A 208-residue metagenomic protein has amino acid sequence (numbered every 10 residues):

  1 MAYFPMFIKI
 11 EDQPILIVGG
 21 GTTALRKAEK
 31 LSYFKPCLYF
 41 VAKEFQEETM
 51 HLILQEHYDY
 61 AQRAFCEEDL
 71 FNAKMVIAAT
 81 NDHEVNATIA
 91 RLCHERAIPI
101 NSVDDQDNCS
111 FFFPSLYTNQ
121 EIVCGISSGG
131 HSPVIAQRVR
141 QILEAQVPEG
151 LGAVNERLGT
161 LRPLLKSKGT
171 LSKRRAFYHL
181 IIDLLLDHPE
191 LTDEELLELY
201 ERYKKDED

Functional and structural regions predicted by a protein language model:
M1-E44, E48-I53: Hydrophobic, well-ordered beta-alpha structural blocks that scaffold small-molecule cofactor pockets
G21-T23, E84, G130: Residue-level detector of alpha-helix initiation sites
L38, Y60, P99-I100: Hydrophobic beta-strand scaffold residues
A42, Y60-A64, D104: Short loop/edge segments at beta-strand edges and connector loops that shape dinucleotide/nucleotide cofactor-binding
H51-F71: Glycine-rich, highly charged phosphate/nucleotide-binding loops
M75-N81, N86-F112: ADP-ribose/adenylate-binding Rossmann-like module
S102-L151: E1/E1-like adenylate-forming module used to activate ubiquitin-like modifiers and sulfur-carrier proteins
G130-D208: An accessory alpha-helical subdomain
